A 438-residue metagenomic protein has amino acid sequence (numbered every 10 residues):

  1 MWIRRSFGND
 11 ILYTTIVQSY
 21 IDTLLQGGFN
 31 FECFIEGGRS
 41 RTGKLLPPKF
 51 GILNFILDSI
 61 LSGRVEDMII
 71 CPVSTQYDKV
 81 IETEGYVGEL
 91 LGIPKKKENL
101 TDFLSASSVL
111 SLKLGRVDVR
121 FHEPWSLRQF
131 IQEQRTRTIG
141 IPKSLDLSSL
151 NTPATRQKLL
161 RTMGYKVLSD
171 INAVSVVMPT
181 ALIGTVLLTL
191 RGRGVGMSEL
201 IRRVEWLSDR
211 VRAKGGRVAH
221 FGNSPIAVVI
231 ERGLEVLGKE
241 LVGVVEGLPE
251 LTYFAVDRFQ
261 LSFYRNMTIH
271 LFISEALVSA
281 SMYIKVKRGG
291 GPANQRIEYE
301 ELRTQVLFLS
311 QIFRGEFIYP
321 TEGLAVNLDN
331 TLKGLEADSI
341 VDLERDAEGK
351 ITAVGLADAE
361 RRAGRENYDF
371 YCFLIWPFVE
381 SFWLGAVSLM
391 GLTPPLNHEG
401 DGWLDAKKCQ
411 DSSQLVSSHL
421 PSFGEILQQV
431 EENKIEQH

Functional and structural regions predicted by a protein language model:
M1-H438: Membrane-interfacial terminal anchoring regions of lipid-handling membrane enzymes
